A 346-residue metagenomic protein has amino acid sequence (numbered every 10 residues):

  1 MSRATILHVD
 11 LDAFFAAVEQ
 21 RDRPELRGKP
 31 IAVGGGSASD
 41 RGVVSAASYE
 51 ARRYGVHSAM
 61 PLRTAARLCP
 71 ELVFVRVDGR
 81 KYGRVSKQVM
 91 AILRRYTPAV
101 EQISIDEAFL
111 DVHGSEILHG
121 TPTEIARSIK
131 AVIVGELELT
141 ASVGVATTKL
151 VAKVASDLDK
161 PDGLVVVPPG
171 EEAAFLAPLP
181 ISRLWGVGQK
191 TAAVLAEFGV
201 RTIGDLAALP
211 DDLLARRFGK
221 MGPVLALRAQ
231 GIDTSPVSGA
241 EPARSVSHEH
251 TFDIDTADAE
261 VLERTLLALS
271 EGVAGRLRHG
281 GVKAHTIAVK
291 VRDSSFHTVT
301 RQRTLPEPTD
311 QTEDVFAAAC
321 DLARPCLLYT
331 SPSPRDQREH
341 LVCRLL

Functional and structural regions predicted by a protein language model:
M1-L227, S235-V237, G275: Gly/Gly-Pro- and Ser/Thr-rich, intrinsically disordered tail segments characteristic of DNA damage-repair and tolerance
H8, L176, R183, T191-L328: DNA-contacting surface of Y-family translesion DNA polymerases
V75, E339-H340: Short, hydrophobic secondary-structure boundary micro-motifs
K149, S295, R338: Feature marks short, surface-exposed loop/turn motifs that line or immediately flank catalytic pockets and channel
Y329-Q337: Conserved small/polar residues in nucleotide/adenosyl-binding loops
H340-L346: Hydrophobic alpha-helical segments, chiefly the membrane-spanning helices and signal/signal-anchor peptides
